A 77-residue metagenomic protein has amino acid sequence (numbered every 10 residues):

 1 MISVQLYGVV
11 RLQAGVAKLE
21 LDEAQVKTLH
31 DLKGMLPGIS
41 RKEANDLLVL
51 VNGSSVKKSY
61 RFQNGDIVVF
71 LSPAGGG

Functional and structural regions predicted by a protein language model:
M1-G76: Ubiquitin-like/PB1-type beta-grasp interaction modules and other compact soluble beta-rich domains
